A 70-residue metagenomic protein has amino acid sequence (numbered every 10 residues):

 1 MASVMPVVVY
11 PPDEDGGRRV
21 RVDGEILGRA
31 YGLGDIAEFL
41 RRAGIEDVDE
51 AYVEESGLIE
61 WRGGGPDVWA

Functional and structural regions predicted by a protein language model:
M1-D13: Short N-terminal "domain-start" leader segments that mark the transition from disordered tails or signal peptides into
V7, R18, I59: A broad, low-specificity signal marking well-ordered, structured residues that form hydrophobic/aromatic
P11, D15-A51: Amphipathic, hydrophobic secondary-structure cores in small proteins
R42-A70: Mixed-charge, Lys/Arg-enriched low-complexity segments
